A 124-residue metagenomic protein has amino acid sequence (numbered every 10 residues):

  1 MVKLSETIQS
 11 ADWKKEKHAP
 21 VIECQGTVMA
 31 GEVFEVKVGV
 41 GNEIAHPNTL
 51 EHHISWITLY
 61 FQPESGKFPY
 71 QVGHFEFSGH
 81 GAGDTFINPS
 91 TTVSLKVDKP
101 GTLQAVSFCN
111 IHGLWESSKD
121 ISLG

Functional and structural regions predicted by a protein language model:
M1-M29: Short, compositionally biased P/S/T/A/G/V-rich stretches that sit at domain boundaries
V33, D98-Q104: Extracellular Ig-like/FN3 beta-sandwich strand-entry sites
G39-L50: Short amphipathic, basic-aromatic surface patches that mediate peripheral association with negatively charged
E51-Y70: Extended low-complexity, serine/threonine- and proline-enriched intrinsically disordered segments
Y70-A82: Solvent-exposed serine/threonine-rich low-complexity stretches and specific carbohydrate-binding patches
A82-T92: Aromatic sugar-binding surface patches on proteins that engage polysaccharides or sugar-phosphate polymers
T91-K99: Short, hydrophobic beta-strand segments
F108-S118: Short acidic/polar inter-strand loop motif in beta-rich domains
